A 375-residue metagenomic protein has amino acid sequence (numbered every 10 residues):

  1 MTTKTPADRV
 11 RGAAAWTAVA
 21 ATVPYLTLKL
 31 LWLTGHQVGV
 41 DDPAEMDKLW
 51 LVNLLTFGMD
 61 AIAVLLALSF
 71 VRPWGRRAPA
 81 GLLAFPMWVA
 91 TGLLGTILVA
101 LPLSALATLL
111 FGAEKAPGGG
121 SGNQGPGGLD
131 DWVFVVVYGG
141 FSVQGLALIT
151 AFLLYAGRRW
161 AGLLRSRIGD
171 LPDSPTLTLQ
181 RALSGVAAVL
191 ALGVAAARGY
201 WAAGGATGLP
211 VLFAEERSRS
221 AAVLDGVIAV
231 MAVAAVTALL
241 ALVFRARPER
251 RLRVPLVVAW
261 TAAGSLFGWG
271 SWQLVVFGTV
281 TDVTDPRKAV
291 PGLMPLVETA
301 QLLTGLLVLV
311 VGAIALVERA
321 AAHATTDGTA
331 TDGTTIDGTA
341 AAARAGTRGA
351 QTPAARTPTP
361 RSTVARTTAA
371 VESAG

Functional and structural regions predicted by a protein language model:
M1-D8, R158-S184, H323-G328, D332 (+2 more regions): Membrane-interfacial, low-structure loops and terminal tails that flank and connect transmembrane helices in multi-pass
T2, R11, A15-V40, E45-A113 (+1 more regions): Transmembrane-helix bundle segments that line or gate the permeation/cavity pathway in multi-pass membrane proteins
T17-L28, V89-A100, Y138-A147, L179-A202 (+2 more regions): Alpha-helical transmembrane segments of multi-pass integral membrane proteins
T27-G39, P102-G118, A196-P210, G270-V283: Membrane-helix interface motif
D42-T56, P210-M231, G292-A300: Transmembrane alpha-helix entry/boundary detector in multi-pass membrane proteins
T56-L66, G139-A156, V227-A238, E298-A315: Hydrophobic cores of alpha-helical transmembrane segments in multi-pass inner/ER membrane proteins, independent
S69-A90, L240-A263: Loop-to-transmembrane helix junctions at the membrane interface
K115-L129, A214-E216, V280-L296: Short, membrane-exposed interhelical loops at transmembrane-helix boundaries
